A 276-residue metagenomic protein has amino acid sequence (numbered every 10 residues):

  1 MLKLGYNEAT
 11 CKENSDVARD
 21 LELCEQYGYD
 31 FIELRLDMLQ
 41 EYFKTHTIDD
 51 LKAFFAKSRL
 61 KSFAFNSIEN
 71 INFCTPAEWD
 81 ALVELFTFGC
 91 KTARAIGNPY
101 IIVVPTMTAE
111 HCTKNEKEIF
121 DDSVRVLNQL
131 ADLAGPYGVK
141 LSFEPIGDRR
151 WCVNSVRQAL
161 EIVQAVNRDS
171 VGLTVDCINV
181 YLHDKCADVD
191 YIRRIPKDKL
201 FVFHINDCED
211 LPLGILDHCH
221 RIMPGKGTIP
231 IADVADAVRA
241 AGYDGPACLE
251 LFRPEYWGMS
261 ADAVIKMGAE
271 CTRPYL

Functional and structural regions predicted by a protein language model:
M1-G5, T10, N14-G28, G97 (+2 more regions): Histidine-acidic metal/acid-base catalytic patches
T10-K12, L36-M38, I68-I71, P105-E110 (+4 more regions): Active-site-proximal loop/turn and secondary-structure-junction residues that shape catalytic pockets, frequently
D16-A18, A56-K57, C74-G172, L182: Active-site acidic/histidine proton-transfer and metal-coordination neighborhood in alpha/beta enzyme cores
L23, Y27-F43, N66-I71: N-terminal substrate-binding region of glycoside hydrolase catalytic domains
E33, A64-N66, I102, S142 (+2 more regions): Conserved beta-strand positions in the central sheet of alpha/beta enzyme cores
E33-F55, M107-H111: Glycine-rich, proline-tolerant flexible connector loops at the mouths of alpha/beta enzymes
F43-H46, D50, A77-L85, K114-R125 (+4 more regions): Alpha-helix N-cap and loop-to-helix initiation/capping positions
H46-S58, V126-L133, Y191-I195, D233-A237: Catalytic-core regions built around general acid/base machinery
